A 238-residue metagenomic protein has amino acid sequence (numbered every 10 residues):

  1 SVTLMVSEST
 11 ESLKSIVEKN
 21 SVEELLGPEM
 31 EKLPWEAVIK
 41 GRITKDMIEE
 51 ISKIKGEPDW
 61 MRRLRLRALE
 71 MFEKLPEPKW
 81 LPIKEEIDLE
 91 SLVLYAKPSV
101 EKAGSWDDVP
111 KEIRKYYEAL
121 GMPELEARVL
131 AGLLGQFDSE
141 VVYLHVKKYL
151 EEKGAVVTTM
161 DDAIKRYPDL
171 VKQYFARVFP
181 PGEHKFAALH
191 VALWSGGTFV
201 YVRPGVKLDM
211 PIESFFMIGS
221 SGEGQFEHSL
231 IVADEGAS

Functional and structural regions predicted by a protein language model:
S1-M5: Short, Lys/Arg-enriched N-terminal segments with co-localized hydrophobic residues within the first ~10-30 amino acids
V6-S238: Glycine-rich and polybasic anion-binding loops at the starts of cofactor/ligand-binding domains
